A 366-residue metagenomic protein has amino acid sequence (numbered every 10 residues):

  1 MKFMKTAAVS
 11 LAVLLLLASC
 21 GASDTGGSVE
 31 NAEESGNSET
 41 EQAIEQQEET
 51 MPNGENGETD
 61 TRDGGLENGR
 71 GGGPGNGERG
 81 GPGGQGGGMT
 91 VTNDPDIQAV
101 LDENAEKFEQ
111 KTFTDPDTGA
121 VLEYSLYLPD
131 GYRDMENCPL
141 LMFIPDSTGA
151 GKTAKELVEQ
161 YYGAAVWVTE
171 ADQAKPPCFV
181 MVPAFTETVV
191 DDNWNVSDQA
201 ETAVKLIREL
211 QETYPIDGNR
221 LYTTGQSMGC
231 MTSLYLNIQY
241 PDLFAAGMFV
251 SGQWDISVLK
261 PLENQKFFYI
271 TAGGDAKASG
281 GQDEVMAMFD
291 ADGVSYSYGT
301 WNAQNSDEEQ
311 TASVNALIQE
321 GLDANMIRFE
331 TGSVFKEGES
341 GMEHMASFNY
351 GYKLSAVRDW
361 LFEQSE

Functional and structural regions predicted by a protein language model:
F3-D24: Sec-dependent N-terminal signal peptides of Gram-positive bacterial secreted proteins and lipoproteins
C20-L140, S297-A303, E366: A domain-start/cap signature at the N-terminus of enzymes
G131-E136, V190-S227: Gly/Ser-rich "nucleophile elbow"/oxyanion-hole loop immediately N-terminal to the catalytic nucleophile in hydrolases
L140, I144-V204: Active-site machinery of serine-nucleophile hydrolases
I144-G151, Q211-Y214, Q226, S233-I238 (+4 more regions): Cell-envelope and extracellular/periplasmic
V158-A171, V250-L259, E309-S313: Alpha-helical scaffolding within the catalytic cores of extracellular/periplasmic polymer-degrading hydrolases
E212-T213, N219-E263: Primarily recognizes the serine-hydrolase "nucleophile elbow" in alpha/beta-hydrolase and SGNH/GDSL folds
I270, G274-S279, S295-E366: C-terminal catalytic histidine-bearing segment of alpha/beta-hydrolase fold enzymes
